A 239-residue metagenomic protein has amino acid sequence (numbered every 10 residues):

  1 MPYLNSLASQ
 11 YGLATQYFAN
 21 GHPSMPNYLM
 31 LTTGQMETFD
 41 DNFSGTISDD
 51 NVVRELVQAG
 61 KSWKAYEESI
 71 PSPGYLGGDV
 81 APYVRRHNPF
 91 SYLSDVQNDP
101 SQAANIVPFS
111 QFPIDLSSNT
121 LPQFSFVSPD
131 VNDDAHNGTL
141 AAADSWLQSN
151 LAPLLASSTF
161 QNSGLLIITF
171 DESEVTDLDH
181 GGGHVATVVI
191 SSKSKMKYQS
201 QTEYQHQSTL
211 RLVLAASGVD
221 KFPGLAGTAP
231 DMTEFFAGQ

Functional and structural regions predicted by a protein language model:
M1-Q239: N-terminal pro-sequences and low-complexity stem/linker regions of secreted or lumenal proteins
